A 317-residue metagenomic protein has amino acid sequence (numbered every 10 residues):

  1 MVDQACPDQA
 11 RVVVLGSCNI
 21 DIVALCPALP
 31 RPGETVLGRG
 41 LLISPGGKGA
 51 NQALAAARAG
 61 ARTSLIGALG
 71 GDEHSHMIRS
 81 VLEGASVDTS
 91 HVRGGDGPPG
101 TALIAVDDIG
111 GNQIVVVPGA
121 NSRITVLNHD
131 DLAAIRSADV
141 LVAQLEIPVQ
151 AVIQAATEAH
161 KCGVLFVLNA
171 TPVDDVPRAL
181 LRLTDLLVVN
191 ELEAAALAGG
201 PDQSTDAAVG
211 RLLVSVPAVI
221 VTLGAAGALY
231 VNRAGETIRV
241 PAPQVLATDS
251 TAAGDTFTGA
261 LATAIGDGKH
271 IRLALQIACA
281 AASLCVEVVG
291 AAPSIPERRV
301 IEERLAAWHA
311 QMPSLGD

Functional and structural regions predicted by a protein language model:
M1-A68, E73-M77, E83-G84, L246-T248 (+1 more regions): Glycine-rich phosphate/adenosyl-contacting loop at the front of the ribokinase-like
M1-V12, D175, D202-D317: Conserved phosphate-binding/catalytic region of the ribokinase-like
A68, G94, I104-V140, L145: Conserved phosphate-binding/catalytic loop of the ribokinase/pfkB sugar-kinase fold
V81-D96: A glycine-rich helix N-cap at a beta->alpha junction
A133-A134, L180, L212: Structural alpha-helical scaffold elements that stabilize or flank donor/cofactor-binding regions in carbohydrate
V140-A207, A226-A228: Conserved beta-alpha-beta core of the PfkB/ribokinase-like small-molecule kinase fold
